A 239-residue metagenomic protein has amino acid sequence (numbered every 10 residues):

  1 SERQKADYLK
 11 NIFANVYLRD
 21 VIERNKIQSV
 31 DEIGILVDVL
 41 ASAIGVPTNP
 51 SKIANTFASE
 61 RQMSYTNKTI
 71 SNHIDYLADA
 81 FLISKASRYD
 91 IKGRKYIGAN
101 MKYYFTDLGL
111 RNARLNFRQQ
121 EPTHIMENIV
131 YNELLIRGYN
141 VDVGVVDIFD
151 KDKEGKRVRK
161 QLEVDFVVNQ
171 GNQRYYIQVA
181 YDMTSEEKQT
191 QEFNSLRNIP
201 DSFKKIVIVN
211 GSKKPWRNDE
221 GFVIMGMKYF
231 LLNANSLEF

Functional and structural regions predicted by a protein language model:
S1-P47: Interdomain motor-coupling "hinge/lid" segment immediately C-terminal to the ATP-binding subdomain of NTP-driven enzymes
Q4, Q28-D31, Y65, I125-M126 (+1 more regions): A generic structural signal for residues located within well-ordered alpha-helices of large catalytic or ligand-binding
A6-N11, V30-V37, S51, K68-S71 (+2 more regions): Non-catalytic, well-ordered alpha-helical scaffold segments
V16, D20, L40, R61 (+2 more regions): Conserved NTP-handling cores and scaffolds of large molecular machines
D38-S42, A58, L135: Short, locally clustered residues in the helix-turn-helix/winged-helix DNA-binding domain
P50-Q62: DNA-recognition alpha helix
T69-F239: A cross-kingdom feature that marks ATP-driven nucleic-acid transaction machinery
